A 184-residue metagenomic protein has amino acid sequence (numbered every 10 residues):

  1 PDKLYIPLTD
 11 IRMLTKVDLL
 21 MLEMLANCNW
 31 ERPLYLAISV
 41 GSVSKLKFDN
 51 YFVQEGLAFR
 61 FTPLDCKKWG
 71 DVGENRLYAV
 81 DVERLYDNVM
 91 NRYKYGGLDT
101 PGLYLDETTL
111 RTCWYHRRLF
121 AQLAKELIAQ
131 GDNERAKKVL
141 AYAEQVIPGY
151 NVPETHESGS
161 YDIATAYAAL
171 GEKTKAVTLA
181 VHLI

Functional and structural regions predicted by a protein language model:
P1-I184: ER/secretory pathway lumenal C-terminal domains and tails of membrane proteins involved in glycoprotein biogenesis
